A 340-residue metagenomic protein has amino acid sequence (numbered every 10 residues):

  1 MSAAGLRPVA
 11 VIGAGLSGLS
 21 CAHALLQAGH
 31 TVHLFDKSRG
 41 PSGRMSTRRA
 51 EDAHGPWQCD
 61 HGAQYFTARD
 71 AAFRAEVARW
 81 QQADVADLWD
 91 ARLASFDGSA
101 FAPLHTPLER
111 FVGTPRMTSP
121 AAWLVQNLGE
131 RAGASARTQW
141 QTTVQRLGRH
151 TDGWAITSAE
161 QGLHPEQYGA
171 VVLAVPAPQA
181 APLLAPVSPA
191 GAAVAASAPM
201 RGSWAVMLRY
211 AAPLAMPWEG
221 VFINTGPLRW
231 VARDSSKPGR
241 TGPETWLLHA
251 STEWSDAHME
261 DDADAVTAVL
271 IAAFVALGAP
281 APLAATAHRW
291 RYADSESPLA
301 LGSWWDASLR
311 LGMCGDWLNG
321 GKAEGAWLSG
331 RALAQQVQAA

Functional and structural regions predicted by a protein language model:
R7-F35, A334, Q338: N-terminal Rossmann-like FAD-binding beta1-loop-alpha1 element of flavoenzymes
A24, T47-L93: N-terminal FAD cofactor-binding segment of flavoenzymes
L26-D52: Glycine-rich FAD pyrophosphate-binding loop
S42, E51, G55-P56, H164-E219 (+1 more regions): Central helical "cap/lid" subdomain
Y65-R69, F101-V125, E260-V269: Short beta-strand to alpha-helix junction loop
W140-W154: A conserved short coil-to-beta-strand element within the FAD-binding core of flavoproteins
M207-H258, V269-G278: Active-site substrate-recognition segment that forms the wall of the catalytic cavity or substrate channel
V275-L309: Flavin (FAD/FMN) cofactor-binding core of flavoprotein oxidoreductases
